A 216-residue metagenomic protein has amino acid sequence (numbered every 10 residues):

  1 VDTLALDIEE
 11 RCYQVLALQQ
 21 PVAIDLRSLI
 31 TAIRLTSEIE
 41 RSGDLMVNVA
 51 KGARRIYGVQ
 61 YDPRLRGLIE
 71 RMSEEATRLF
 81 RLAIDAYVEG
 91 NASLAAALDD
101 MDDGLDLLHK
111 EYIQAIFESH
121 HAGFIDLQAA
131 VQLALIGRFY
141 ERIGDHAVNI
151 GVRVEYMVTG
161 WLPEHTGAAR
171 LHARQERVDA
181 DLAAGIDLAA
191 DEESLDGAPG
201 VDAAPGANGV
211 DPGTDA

Functional and structural regions predicted by a protein language model:
V1-A216: Cytosolic, long alpha-helical scaffolding segments
